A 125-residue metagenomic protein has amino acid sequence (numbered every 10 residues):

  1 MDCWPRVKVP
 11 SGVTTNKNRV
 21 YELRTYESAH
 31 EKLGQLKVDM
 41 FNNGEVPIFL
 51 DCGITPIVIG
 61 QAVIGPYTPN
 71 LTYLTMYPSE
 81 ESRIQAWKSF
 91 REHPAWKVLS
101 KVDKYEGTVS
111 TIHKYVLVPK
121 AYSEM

Functional and structural regions predicted by a protein language model:
M1-A95, E106-M125: Short S/T/G/P-rich N-terminal loop/turn motif that feeds into the first structured element of a domain
